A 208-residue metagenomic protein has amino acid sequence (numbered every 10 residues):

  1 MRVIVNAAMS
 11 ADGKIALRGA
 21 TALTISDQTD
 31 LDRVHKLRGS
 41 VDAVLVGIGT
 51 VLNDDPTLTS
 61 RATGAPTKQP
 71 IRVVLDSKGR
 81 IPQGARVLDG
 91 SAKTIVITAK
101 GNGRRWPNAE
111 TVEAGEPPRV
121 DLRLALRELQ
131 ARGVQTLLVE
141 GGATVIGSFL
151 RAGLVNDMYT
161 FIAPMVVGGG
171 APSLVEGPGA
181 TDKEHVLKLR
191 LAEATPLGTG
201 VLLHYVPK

Functional and structural regions predicted by a protein language model:
M1-K208: Enzymes that bind and transform nitrogen-containing heteroaromatic metabolites
